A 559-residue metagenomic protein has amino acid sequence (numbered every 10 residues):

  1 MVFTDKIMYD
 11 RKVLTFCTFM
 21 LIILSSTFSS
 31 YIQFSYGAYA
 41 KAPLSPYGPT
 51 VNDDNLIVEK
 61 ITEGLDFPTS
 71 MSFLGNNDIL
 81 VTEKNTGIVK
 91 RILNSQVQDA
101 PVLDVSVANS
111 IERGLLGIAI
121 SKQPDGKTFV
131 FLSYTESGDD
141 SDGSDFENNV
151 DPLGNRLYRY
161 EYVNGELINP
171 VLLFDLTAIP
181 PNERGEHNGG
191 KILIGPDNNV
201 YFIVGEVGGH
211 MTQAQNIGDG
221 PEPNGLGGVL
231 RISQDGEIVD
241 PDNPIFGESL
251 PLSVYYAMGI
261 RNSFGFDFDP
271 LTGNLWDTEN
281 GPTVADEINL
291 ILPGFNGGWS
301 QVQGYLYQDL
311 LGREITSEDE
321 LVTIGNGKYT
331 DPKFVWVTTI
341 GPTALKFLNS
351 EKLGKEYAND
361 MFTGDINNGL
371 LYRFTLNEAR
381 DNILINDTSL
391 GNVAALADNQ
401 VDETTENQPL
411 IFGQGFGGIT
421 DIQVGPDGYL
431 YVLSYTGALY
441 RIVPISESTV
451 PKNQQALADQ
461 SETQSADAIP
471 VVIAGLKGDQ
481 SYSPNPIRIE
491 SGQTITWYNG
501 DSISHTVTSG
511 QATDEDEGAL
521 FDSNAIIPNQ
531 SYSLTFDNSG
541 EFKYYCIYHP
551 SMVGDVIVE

Functional and structural regions predicted by a protein language model:
M1-G37: Secretory targeting signatures
F34-M211, G265-F268, N274-G281, T338-I383 (+1 more regions): Acidic, Gly/Ser/Thr-rich repeat motifs that build Ca2+-stabilized beta-propeller blades
A38-V51, R113-L115, Q123, S137-G138 (+3 more regions): Beta-propeller domain segments
G48-D54, I61, Q96-D104, L250 (+1 more regions): Right-handed parallel beta-helix/beta-solenoid
D53-L65, D99-G114, P170-E186, G236-I260 (+3 more regions): Gly/Pro-rich loop segments of beta-rich domains
A100, V171, G190, G227-G228 (+5 more regions): Extracytoplasmic/periplasmic beta-strand context in beta-sandwich domains, especially the cupredoxin/COX2 CuA-binding
F129, D286-E287, Y357, H505-S509: Beta-strand acidic-aromatic groove motif in beta-rich domains, primarily in extracellular
V450-E559: Extracytoplasmic copper-binding redox domains, predominantly the cupredoxin/blue-copper superfamily
